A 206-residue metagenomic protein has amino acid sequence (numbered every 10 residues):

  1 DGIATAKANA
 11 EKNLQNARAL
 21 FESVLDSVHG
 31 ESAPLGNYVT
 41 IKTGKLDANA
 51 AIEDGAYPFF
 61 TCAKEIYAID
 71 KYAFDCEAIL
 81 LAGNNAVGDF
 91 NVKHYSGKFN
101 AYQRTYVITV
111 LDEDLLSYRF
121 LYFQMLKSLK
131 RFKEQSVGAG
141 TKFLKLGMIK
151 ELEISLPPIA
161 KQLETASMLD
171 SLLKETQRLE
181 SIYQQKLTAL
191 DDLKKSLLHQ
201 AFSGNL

Functional and structural regions predicted by a protein language model:
A4, V28-A33, T105-S117, L129-E134 (+2 more regions): Proline-centric
T5, N9-T61, E151, S155-L163 (+2 more regions): Non-catalytic DNA-recognition/assembly elements of restriction-modification systems
E22, D26, G36-T40, A82 (+2 more regions): Generic alpha-helical structural context detector
T61-E65, K71-K127, K133-I149: A short beta-sheet element
L193: Short, contiguous alpha-helical
